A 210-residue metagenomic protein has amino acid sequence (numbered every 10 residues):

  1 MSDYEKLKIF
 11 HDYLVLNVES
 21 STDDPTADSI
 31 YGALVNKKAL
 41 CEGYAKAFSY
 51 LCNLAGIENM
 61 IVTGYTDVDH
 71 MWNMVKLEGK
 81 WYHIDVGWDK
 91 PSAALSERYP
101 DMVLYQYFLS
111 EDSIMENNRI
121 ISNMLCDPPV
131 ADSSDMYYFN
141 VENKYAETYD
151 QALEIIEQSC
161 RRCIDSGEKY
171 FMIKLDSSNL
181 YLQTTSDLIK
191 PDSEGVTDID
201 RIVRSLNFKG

Functional and structural regions predicted by a protein language model:
M1-A33: Secondary-structure boundary elements
D3-L7, L34-K38, E42-A45, V196: Solvent-exposed, acidic/flexible segments
H11-V15, S49, D200-V203, N207: Generic solvent-exposed, charged/amphipathic alpha-helical segments that serve as macromolecular interface scaffolds
D12, G43, Y50, L54 (+5 more regions): Generic detector of well-ordered secondary structure
S21-Y31, K38, N59-V68: Catalytic cysteine-centered active-site loop
I30-G32, N36-K38, K80-V86: Short, well-ordered strand-loop elements centered on a beta-strand within folded domains, enriched for acidic residues
G43-S113: Hydrophobic/aromatic-rich core segments of domains that either
E97-G210: Low-complexity, Gly/Ser/Thr/Pro-rich intrinsically disordered linker/tail segments
